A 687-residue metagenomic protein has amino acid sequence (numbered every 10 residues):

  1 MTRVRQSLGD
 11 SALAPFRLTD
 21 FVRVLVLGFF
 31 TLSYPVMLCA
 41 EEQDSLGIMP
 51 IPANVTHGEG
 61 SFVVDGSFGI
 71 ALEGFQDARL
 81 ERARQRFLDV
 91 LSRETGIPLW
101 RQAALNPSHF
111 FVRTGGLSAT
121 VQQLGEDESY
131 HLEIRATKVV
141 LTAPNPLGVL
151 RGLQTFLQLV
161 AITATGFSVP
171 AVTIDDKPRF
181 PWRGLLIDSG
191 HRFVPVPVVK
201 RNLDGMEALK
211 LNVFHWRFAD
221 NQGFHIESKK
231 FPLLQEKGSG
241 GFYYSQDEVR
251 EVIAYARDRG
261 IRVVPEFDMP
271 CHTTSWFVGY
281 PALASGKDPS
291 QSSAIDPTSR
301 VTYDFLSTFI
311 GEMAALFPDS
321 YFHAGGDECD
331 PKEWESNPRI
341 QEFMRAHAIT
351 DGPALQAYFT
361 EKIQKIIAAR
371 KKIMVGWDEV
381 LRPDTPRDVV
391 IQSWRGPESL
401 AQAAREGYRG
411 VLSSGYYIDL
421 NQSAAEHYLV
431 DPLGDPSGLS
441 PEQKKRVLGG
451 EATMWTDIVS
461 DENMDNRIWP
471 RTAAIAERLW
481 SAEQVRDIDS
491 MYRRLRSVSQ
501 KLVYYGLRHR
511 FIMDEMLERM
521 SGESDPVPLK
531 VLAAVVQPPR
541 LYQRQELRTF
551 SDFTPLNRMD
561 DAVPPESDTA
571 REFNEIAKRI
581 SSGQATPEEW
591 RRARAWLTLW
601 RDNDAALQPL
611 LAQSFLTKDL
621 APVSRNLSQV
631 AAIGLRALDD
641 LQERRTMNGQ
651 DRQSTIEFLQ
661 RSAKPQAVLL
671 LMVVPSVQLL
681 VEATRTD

Functional and structural regions predicted by a protein language model:
M1-D20: N-terminal secretory signal peptides that target proteins for export/translocation
F21-Y34: Bacterial N-terminal signal peptides
V36-A40: Sec/Tat signal peptide C-region and signal peptidase I cleavage site
E41-F180, L479-A482, R486-I488, R496-K501 (+1 more regions): Contiguous, structured surface segment used for ligand recognition
I48-I51, T56-G58, V63-G66, E81 (+7 more regions): Substrate-binding groove of N-acetylhexosamine-processing glycoside hydrolases
G116-S118, M269-P270, D327-P331, V380-R382: Short, internal active-site loops enriched in acidic
V121-H323, N337, K362, I366 (+1 more regions): Feature activates predominantly on carbohydrate-active enzymes
D327-F343, A348: N-terminal leader/propeptide and maturation segments of large enzyme subunits in energy/redox metabolism and hydrolases
